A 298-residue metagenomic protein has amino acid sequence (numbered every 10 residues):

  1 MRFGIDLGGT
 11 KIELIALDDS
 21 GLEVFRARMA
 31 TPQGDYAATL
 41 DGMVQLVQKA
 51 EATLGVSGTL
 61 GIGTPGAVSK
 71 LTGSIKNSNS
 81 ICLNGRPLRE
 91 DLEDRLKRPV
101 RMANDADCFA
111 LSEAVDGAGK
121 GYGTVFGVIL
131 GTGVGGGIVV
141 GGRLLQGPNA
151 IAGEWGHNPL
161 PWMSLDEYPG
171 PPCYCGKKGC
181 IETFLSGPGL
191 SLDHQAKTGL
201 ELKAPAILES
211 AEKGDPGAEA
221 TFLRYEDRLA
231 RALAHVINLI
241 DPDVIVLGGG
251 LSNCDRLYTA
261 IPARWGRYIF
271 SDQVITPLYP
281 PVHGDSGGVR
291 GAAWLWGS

Functional and structural regions predicted by a protein language model:
M1-T59, S69-T72, E90-V100, E113-Y122 (+1 more regions): ATP-binding/phosphotransfer module of carbohydrate and carboxylate kinases, centering on a glycine-rich
D6, G61-P65, A103, G127-G133 (+1 more regions): Short beta-strand segments
L22-E23, I75, L144-L145: Hydrophobic "anchor" residues
R26-R28, S78, G147: Residue-level detector of high-confidence beta-strand sites
A30-Q33, L83, A152-E154: A short acidic/small-residue loop/turn micro-motif
G73-N84: A charged helix-plus-loop insertion that forms the helical arch/lid used to bind and gate nucleic-acid substrates
M102-A106, A110: Short loop/edge segments at beta-strand edges and connector loops that shape dinucleotide/nucleotide cofactor-binding
K120-I181: Glycine-rich phosphate-binding loop of actin/hexokinase-like ATP-binding domains
